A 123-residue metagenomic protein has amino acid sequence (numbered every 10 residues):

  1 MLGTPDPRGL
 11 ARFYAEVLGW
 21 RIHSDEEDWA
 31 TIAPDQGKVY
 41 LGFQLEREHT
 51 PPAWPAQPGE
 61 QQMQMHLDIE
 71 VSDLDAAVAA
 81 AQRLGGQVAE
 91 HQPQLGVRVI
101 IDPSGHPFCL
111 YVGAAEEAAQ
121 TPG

Functional and structural regions predicted by a protein language model:
M1-R12, Q64-V71, Y111-G123: N-terminal beta-strand motif that seeds the catalytic metal site of vicinal oxygen chelate
G9-S24: Short, charged, low-hydrophobicity "junction" segments
F13-Y14, F43, F108-Y111: Aromatic side chains
Y14-A15, A81, G105: Conserved active-site tyrosine of GNAT-family acetyltransferases
W20-H66, V78-D102, G113-G123: Vicinal oxygen chelate
S72, H106: Conserved Rossmann-like nucleotide-cofactor binding loop
D75: Acidic phosphotransfer microenvironment of two-component signaling modules
